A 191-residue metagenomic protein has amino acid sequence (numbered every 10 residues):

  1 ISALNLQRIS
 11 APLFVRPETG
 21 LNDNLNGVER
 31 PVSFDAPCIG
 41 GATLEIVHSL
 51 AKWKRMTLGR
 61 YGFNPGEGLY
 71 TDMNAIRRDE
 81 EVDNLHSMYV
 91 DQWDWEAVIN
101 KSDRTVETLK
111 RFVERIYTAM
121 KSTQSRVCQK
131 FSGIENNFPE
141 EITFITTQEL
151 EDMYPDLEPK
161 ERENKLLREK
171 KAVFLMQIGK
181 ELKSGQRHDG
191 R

Functional and structural regions predicted by a protein language model:
I1-R191: Structured aminoacyl-transfer and RNA-binding surfaces used for tRNA recognition/handling in the translation apparatus
